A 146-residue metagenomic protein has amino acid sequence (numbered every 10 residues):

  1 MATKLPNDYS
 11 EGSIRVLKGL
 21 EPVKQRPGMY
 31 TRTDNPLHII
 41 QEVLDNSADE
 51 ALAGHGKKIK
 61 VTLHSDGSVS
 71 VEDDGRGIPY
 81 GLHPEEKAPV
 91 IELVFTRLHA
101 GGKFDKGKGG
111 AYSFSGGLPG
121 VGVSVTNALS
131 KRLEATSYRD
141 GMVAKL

Functional and structural regions predicted by a protein language model:
M1-E42, L93, G107: Bergerat-fold GHKL ATPase/HATPase_c domain
A2-S13, G67-E85, V90, G101-L146: GHKL-type ATPase core
P22-Q25, M29, D49, A53 (+2 more regions): Conserved helix-loop functional segments at active or binding sites
T31-R32, P36, A51, H83 (+1 more regions): Short, surface-exposed helix-loop/turn micro-motifs enriched in polar/charged residues
D34-K58, G122-L129: Conserved ATP-binding N-box helix of the HATPase_c
N35-P36, L63, L118: Secondary-structure capping and boundary motifs in well-ordered enzyme cores
K58-S65: Short beta-strand/loop element within the Bergerat-fold HATPase_c
